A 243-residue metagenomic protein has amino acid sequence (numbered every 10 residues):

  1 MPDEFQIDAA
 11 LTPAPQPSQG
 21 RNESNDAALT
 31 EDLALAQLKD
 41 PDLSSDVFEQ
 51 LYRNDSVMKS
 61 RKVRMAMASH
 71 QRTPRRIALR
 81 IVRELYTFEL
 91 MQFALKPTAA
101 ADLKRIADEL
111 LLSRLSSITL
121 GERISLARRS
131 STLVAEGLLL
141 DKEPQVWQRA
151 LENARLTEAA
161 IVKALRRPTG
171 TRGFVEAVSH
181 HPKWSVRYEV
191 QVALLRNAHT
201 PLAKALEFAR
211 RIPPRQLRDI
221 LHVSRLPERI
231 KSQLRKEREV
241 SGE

Functional and structural regions predicted by a protein language model:
M1-E243: Alpha-helical scaffold segments
